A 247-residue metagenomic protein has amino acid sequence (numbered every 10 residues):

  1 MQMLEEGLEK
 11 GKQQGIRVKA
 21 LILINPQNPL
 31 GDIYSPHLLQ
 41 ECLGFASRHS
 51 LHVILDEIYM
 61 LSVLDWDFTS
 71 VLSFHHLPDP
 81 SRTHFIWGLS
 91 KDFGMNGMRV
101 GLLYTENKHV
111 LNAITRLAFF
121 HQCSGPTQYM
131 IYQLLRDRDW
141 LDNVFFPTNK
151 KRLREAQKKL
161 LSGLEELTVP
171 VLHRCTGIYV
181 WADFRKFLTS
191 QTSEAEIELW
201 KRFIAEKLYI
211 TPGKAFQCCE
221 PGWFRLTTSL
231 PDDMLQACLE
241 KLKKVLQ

Functional and structural regions predicted by a protein language model:
M1-Q247: PLP-dependent class I/II
